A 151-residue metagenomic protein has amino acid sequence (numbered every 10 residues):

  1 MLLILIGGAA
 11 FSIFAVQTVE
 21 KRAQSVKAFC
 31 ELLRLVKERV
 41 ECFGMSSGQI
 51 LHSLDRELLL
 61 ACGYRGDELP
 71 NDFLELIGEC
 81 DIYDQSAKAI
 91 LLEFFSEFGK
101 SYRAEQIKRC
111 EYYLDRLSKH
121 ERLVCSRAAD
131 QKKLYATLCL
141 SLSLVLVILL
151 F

Functional and structural regions predicted by a protein language model:
M1-R65: Juxtamembrane/interface alpha-helical elements of multi-pass membrane proteins
L2-F11, C125-F151: Bilayer-spanning, highly hydrophobic alpha-helical transmembrane segments
R22-S25, S47, L69, A87 (+1 more regions): Residue-level recognition of alpha-helical structural elements
A28, L35, S53, I90 (+2 more regions): Charged, amphipathic alpha-helical oligomerization/scaffolding segments
K37, L58, C62-G63, F95 (+2 more regions): A structural signal for well-ordered alpha-helices, especially hydrophobic packing surfaces of coiled-coils
L54-I82: Extracytoplasmic ligand-binding sensor domains of the Cache superfamily
L74-A104: Short, non-transmembrane cytosolic segments of multipass membrane proteins
K100-S141: Membrane-interface, cytosolic juxtamembrane amphipathic helix immediately N-terminal to a transmembrane helix, enriched
